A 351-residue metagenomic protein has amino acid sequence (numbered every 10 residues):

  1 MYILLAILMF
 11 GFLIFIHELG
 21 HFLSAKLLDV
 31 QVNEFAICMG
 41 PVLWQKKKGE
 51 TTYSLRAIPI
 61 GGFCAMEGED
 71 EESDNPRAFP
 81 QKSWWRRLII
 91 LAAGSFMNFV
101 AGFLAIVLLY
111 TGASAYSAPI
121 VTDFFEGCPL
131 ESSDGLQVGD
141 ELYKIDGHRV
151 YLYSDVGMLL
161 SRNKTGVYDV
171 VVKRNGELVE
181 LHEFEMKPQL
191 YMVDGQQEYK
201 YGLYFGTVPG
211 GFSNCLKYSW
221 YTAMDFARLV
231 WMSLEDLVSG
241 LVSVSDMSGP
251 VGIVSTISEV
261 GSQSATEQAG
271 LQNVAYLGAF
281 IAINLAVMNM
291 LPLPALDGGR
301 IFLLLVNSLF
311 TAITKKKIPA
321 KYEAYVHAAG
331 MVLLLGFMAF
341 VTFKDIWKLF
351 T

Functional and structural regions predicted by a protein language model:
M1-L5, M9, W85-I90, K217 (+1 more regions): Alpha-helical transmembrane segments of integral membrane proteins
Y2-D74, M288-L309: Small-residue-rich helix-interface/hinge motifs
L5, L27, T51-S54, I58-D123 (+1 more regions): Internal alpha-helical transmembrane segments
F10-I14, A65, N98, F280-M290 (+1 more regions): Alpha-helical transmembrane segments of multi-pass membrane proteins
H17, L55, L130, G139-L142 (+7 more regions): Terminal peptide-recognition signature
A78, K82, F125-C128, E185-L285 (+2 more regions): Functional transmembrane alpha-helices
E131-Y153: Conserved PDZ fold ligand-binding element
Y143-K144, L159-Q196: PDZ-domain C-terminal substructure recognizer with occasional recognition of PDZ-binding tails
